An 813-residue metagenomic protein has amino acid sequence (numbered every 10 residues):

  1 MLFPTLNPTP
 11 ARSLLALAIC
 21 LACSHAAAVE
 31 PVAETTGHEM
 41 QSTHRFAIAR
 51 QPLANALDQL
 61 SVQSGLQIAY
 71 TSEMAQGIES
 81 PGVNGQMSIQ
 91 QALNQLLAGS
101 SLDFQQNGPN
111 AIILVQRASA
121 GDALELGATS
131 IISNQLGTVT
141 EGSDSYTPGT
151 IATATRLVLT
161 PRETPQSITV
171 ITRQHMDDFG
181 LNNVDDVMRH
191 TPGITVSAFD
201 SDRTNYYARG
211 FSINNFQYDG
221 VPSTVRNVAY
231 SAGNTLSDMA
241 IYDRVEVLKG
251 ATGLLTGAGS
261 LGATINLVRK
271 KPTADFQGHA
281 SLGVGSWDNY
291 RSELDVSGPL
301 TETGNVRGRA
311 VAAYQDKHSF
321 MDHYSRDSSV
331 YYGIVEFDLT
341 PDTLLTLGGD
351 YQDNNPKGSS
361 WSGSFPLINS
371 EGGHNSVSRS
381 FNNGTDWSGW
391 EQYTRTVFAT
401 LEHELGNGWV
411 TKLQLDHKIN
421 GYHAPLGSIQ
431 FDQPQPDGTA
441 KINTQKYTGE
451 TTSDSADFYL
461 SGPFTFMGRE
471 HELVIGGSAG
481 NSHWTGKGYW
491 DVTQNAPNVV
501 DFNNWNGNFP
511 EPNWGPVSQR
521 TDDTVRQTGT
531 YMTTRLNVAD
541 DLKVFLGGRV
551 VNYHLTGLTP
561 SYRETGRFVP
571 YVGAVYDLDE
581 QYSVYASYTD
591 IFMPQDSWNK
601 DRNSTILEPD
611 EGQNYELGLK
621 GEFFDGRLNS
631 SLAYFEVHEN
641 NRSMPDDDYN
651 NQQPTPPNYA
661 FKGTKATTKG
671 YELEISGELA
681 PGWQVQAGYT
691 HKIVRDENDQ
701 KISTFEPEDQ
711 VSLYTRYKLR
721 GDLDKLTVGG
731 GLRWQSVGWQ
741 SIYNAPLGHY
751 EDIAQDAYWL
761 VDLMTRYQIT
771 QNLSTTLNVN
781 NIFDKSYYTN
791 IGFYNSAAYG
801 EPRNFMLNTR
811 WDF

Functional and structural regions predicted by a protein language model:
S61-Q63, Q67-Q76, P81-G85, G127-D275 (+1 more regions): Acidic, small-polar-rich N-terminal luminal/periplasmic segments of exported/outer-membrane proteins
T224-V225, I241-D243, L254-Y331, L339-T343 (+2 more regions): Outer-membrane beta-barrel translocator/receptor signature
Q315-S319, Y332-E404, I419-T451, A496-D523 (+3 more regions): Acidic/polar loop-and-plug regions of large Gram-negative outer-membrane beta-barrel proteins
E336-T340, T451, E470-S482, T521-E639 (+4 more regions): Structural signature of Gram-negative outer-membrane beta-barrels, strongest in the C-terminal barrel of TonB-dependent
V397-N420, N443-L558: Face-selective signature of the C-terminal outer-membrane beta-barrel domain
E402-G406, V410-D416, N420-L426, P609-E678 (+2 more regions): Membrane-embedded beta-barrel scaffold of Gram-negative outer-membrane proteins
A539-D541, F661-Y743, F783-D784, D812: Gram-negative outer-membrane beta-barrel transporters
W734-Y743, R766-F813: C-terminal beta-signal and adjacent terminal beta-strands/loops of Gram-negative outer-membrane beta-barrel proteins
